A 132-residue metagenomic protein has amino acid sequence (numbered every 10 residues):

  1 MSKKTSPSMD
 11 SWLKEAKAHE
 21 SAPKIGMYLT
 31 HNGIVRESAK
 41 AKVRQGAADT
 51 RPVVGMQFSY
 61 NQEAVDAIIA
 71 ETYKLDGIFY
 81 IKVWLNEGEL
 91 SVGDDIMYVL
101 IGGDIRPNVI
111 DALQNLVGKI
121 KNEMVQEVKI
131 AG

Functional and structural regions predicted by a protein language model:
M1-D95, G102-G132: N-terminal, polar/charged subdomain of small-to-medium soluble alpha/beta proteins
